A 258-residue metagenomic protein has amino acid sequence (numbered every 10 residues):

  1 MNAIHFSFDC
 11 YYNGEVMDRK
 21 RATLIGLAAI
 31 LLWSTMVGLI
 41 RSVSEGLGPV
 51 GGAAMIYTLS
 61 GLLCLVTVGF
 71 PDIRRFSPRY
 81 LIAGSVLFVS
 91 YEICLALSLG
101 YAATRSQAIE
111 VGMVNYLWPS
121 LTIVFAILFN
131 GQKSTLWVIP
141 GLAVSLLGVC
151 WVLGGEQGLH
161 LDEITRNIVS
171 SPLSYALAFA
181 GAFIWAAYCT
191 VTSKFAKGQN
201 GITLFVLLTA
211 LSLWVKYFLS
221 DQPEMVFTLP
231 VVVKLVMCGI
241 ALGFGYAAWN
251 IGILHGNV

Functional and structural regions predicted by a protein language model:
D18-A22, E45-V50, A54, I73-P78 (+2 more regions): Juxtamembrane helix-entry segments on the extracytoplasmic side of multipass membrane proteins
L32-L39, G69-I109, V114-N115, W151 (+1 more regions): Specific transmembrane alpha-helical segments of multi-pass solute transporters/efflux pumps, especially DMT/EamA
G38-R41, G61-L65, P119-L128, H160-D221: Transmembrane alpha-helical segments that form core, pore/gating elements of small-molecule transporters/exporters
V43, G52, S98, L128-N130 (+5 more regions): Hydrophobic/aromatic residues within transmembrane alpha-helices of multi-pass small-molecule transporters
G51-L62, G100-G131, V258: Specific alpha-helical transmembrane segments that line the substrate/conduction pathway and gating interfaces
A53-M55, I109-L117, V191-L211, L242-V258: Helix-helix packing/entry segments at the starts of transmembrane helices
T58-L59, C64, A83, F88 (+1 more regions): Hydrophobic transmembrane alpha-helices of multi-pass small-molecule transport proteins
R74-Y80, S106-N115, N130-W151, P172-S174 (+2 more regions): Loop-to-transmembrane alpha-helix entry segments
